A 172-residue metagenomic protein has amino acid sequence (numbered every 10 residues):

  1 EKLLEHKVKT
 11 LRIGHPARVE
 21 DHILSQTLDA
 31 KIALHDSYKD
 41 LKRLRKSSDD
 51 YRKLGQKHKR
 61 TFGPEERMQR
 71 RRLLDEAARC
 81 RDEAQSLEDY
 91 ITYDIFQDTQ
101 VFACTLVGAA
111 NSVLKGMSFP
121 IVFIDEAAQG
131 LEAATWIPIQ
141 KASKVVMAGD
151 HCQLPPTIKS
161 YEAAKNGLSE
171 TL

Functional and structural regions predicted by a protein language model:
L4-V19, L28, D36-Y38, V107-L172: Conserved helicase motor core of SF1/SF2 NTP-dependent helicases
D29-P120: Conserved helicase NTPase catalytic core signature
